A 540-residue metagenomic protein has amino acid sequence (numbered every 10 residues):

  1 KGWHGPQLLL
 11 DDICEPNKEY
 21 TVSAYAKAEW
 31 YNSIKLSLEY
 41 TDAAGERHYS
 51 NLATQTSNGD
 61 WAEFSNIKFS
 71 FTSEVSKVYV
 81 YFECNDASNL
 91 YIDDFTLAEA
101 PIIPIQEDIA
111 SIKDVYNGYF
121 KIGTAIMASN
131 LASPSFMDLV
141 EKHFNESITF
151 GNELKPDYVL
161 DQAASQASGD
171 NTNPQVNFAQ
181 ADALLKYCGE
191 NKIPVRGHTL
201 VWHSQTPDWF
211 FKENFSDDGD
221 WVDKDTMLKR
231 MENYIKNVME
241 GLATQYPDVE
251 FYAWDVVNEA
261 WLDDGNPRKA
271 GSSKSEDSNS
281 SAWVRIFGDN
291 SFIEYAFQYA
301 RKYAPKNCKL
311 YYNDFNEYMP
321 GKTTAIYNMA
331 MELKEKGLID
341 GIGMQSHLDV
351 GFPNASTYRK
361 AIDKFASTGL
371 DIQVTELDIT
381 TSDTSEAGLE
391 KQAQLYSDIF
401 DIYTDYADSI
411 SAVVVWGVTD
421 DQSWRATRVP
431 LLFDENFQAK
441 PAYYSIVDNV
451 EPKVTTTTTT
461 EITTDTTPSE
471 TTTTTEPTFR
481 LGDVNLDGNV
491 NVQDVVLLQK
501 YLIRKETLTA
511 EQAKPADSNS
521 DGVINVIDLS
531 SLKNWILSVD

Functional and structural regions predicted by a protein language model:
K1-I109, F120, D277, K306: Extracellular and organelle-lumenal recognition/adhesion modules and their flexible linkers in secreted
G2-W3, I103-P104, T124-M137, D157-L160 (+6 more regions): Acidic-and-aromatic substrate-binding clefts and catalytic sites of carbohydrate-active enzymes
I103-E153: Boundary/entry segment of secreted carbohydrate-active catalytic domains
Q106-I112, L160, G241-Q245, V249 (+4 more regions): Aromatic-rich peripheral "rim/lid" segments of glycoside hydrolase catalytic domains that contact and position glycan
A128-H143, E232-G241, G321-L333, A393-I402: Short, acidic/polar
E146-A164, D170-Y311, F315-E317, K364 (+3 more regions): Substrate-binding cleft and catalytic face of glycoside hydrolase catalytic domains, especially the flexible beta-alpha
C308-R359, L370, D383-D398: Extracellular glycoside hydrolase catalytic/binding regions
T455-D540: Cellulosome-associated attachment modules in secreted, modular CAZymes
